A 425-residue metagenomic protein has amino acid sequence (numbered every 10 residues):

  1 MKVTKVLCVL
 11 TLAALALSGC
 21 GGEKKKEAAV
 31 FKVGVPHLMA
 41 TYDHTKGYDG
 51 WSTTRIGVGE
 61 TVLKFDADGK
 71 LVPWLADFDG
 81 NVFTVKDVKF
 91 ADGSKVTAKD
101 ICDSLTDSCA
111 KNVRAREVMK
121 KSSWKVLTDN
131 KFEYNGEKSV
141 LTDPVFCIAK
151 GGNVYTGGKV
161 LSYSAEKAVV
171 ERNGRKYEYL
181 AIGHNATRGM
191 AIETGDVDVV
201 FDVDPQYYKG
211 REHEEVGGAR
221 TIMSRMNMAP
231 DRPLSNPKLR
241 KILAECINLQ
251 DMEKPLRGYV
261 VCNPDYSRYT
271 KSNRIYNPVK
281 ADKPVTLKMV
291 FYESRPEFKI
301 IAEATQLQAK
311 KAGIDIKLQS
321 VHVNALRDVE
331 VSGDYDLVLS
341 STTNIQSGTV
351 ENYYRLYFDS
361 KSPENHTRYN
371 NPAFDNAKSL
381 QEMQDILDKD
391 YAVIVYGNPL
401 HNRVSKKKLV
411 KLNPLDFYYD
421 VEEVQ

Functional and structural regions predicted by a protein language model:
G34-T84, T106: N-terminal lobe/hinge region of extracytoplasmic solute-binding protein
D77-R114, A191, P233-S235: Aromatic- and charge-enriched surface segment that lines or borders ligand/interaction sites
K121, E133-L180, H184-A186: Gly/Pro-rich hinge or "lid" segments in bacterial periplasmic/extracellular proteins
K125, V160-E171, E178-D231: Extracellular/periplasmic solute-recognition and catalytic clefts
A229-Y266, M383-V393: Periplasmic-binding protein-like
E245-C246, M252-D282, E293-F298: Structural transition elements
K280-N344: Ligand/substrate-recognition segments at binding pockets and active sites
K317-L326, E351-V410, Q425: Extracytoplasmic/peripheral linker and loop segments enriched in polar/acidic and small residues with frequent Thr/Pro
